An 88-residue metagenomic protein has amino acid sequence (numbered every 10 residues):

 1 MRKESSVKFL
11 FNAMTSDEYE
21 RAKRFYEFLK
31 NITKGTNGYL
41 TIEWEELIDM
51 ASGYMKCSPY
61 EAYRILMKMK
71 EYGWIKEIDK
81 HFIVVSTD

Functional and structural regions predicted by a protein language model:
M1-E27: Long, low-complexity, charged/polar intrinsically disordered regions in eukaryotic proteins
E18, T36-L40, S58: Residue-level marker of regulatory loop/turn positions in helix-turn-helix DNA-binding domains and in histidine
Y19-K23, E45, K80-D88: Short, cationic-aromatic polyanion-contact patches
R24-G35, M50: Short amphipathic alpha-helical elements of helix-turn-helix/winged-helix folds
T36-M50: Short acidic, hydrophobic short linear motifs in intrinsically disordered regions
K56-K68: Short amphipathic alpha-helical interaction segments
K70-K80: A short, conserved structural fragment
